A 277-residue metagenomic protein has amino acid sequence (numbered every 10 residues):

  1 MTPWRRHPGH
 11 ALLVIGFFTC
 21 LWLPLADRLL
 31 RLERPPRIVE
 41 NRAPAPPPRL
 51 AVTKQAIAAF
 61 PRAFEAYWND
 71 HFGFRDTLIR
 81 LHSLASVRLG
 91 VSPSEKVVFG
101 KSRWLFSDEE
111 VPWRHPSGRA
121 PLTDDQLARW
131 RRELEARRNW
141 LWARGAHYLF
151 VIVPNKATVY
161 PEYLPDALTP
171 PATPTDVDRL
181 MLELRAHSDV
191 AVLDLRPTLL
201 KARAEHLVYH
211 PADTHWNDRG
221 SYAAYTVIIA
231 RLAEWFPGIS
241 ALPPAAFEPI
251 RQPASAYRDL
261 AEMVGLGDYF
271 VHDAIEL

Functional and structural regions predicted by a protein language model:
M1-L277: Extracellular glycan-modifying ectodomains
